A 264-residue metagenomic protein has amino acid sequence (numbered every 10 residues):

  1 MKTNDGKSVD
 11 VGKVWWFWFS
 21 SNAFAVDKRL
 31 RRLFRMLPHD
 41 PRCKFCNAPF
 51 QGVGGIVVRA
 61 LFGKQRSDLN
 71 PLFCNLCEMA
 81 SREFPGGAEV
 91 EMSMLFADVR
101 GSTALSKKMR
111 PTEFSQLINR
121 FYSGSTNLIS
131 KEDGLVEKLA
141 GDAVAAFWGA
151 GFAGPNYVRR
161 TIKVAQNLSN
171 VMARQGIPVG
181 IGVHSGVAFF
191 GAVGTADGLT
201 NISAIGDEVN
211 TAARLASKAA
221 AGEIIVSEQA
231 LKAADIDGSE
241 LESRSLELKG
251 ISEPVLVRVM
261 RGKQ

Functional and structural regions predicted by a protein language model:
M1-V90: Regulatory cytosolic signal-relay segments
A25, R35, P49, P155 (+2 more regions): Long C-terminal interaction/binding lobes of large macromolecular proteins
R32, A80, G124-L128, N167-R174 (+2 more regions): Amphipathic alpha-helical regulatory segments at dimerization interfaces that relay allosteric signals between sensory
P85-K163: Catalytic NTP-binding/metal-coordinating core of nucleotidyl cyclase/transferase enzymes
A97, S185, V226: A conserved hydrophobic position in a structured secondary element of the catalytic/binding core that shapes
R100, V187-A188, N210, Q229: Alpha-helix/helix-capping structural signal
T126-R160, V171-D207, V255-R258: Catalytic core of nucleotidyl cyclases, primarily class III adenylyl/guanylyl cyclases
K218-Q264: Cytosolic regulatory/linker segments at or just downstream of nucleotide-handling modules in signal-transduction
